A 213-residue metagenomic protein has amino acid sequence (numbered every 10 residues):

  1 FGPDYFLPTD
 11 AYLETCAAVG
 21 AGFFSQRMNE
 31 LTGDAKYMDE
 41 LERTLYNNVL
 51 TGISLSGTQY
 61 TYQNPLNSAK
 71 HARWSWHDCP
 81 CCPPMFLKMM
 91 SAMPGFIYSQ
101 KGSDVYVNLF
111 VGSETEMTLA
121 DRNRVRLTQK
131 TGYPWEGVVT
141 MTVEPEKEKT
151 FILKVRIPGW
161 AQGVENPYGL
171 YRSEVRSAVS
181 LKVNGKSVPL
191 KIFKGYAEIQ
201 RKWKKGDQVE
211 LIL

Functional and structural regions predicted by a protein language model:
F1-G169, E198: Aromatic (Trp/Tyr) and acidic
E136-T140, A178, K194-Y196, G206-Q208: A generic structural signal for beta-strand entry/edge sites
K149-L153, S177-V179, D207: Short beta-strand/loop motifs in extracellular/secreted proteins, especially within beta-sandwich accessory domains
I157, D207-L213: Short, hydrophobic/aromatic-enriched beta-strand segments in well-ordered soluble domains
G163-E198: Solvent-exposed beta-strand/loop surfaces of large extracellular or lumenal domains
Q200-W203: Short, flexible loop/turn segments at beta-strand junctions in immunoglobulin-like and fibronectin type III
